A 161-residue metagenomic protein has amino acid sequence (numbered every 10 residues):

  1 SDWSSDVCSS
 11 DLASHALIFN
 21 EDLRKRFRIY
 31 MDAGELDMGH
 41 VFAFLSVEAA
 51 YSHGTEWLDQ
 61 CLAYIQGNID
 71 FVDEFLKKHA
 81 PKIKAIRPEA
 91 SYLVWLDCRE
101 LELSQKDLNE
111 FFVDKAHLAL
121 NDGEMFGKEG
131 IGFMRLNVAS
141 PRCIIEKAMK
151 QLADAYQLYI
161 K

Functional and structural regions predicted by a protein language model:
D2-S9: Short, small-residue-biased leader/transition segments that mark boundaries at the very start of proteins
A13, L45-A49, Y64, F71 (+4 more regions): Alpha-helical elements of Rossmann-like donor-binding domains used by nucleotide-donor carbohydrate transfer enzymes
S14-E21: Short beta-strand-to-turn element immediately C-terminal to the catalytic PLP-Schiff-base lysine in fold type I
K25, M31-H40, K84, Y159: Glycine/threonine-rich helix-loop capping motifs at alpha-helix boundaries
K25-A33, A50-D73, Q105: Structural signature of PLP-dependent enzymes
V41-F44, E48, Y64-D73, A85-C98 (+1 more regions): Conserved glycine-rich beta-strand-loop-beta hairpin in the small C-terminal domain of fold type I
S104, F111-L120, F126-K161: PLP-dependent enzyme catalytic core of the Aspartate aminotransferase-like
